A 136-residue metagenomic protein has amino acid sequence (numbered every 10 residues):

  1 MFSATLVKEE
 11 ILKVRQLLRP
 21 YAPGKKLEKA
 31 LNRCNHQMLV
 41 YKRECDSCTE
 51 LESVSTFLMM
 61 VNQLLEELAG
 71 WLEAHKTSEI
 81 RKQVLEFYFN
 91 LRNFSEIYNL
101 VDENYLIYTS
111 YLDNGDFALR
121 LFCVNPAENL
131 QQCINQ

Functional and structural regions predicted by a protein language model:
M1-Q136: ASCE RecA-like P-loop NTPase motor cores that couple ATP hydrolysis to mechanical translocation on nucleic acids
